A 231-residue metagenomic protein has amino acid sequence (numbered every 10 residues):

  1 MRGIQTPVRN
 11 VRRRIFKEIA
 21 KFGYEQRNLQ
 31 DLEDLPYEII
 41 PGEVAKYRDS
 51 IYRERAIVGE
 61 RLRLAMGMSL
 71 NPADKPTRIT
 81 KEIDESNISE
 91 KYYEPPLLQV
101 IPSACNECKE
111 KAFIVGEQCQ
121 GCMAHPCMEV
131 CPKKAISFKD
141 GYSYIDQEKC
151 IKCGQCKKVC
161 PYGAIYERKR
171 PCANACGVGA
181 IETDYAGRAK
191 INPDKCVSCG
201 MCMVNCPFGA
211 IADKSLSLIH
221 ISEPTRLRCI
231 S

Functional and structural regions predicted by a protein language model:
M1-V159, G163-A175, G179: Ferredoxin-type iron-sulfur electron-transfer modules and their immediate structural context
F113, S215-L218: Short alpha-helical segments and helix-capping/turn motifs at coil-helix boundaries
I136, I181, I211-D213: Short Cys/His-rich micro-motifs in 6-15 aa windows
G141-Y144, Y185-K190: Short linker/helix segments within small regulatory modules
C153-G154, A189-N192, C199-G200, I211: Terminal amphipathic helices with adjacent charged low-complexity linkers/tails
G179-A180, A186-R188, M201, L216: Hydrophobic, small-residue-rich alpha-helical packing segments that form membrane-like cores
I219-I230: Residue-level detector of conserved catalytic or cofactor/ligand-binding positions in enzyme active sites
